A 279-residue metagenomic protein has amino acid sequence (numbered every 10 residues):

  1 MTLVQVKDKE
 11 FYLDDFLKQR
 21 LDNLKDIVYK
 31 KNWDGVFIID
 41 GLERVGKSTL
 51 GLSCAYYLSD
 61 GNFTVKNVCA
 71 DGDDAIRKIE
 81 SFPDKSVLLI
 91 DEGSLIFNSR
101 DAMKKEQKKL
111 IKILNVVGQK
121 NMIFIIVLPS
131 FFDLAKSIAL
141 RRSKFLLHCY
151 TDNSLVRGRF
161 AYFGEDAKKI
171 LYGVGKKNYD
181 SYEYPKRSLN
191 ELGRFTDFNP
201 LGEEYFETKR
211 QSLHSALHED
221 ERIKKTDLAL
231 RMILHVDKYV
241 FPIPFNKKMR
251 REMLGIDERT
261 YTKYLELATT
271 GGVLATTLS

Functional and structural regions predicted by a protein language model:
M1-V28: N-terminal pre-Walker A segment at the start of P-loop NTPase domains
V36-S59: Glycine-rich phosphate-binding P-loop
Y56-V68: Post-Walker A helix-loop "phosphate-sensing" segment adjacent to the P-loop in P-loop NTPases
V68-I126: Conserved nucleotide-sensing/catalytic segment adjacent to the nucleotide-binding pocket in NTP-handling enzymes
S137-R157: A short helix-turn-beta junction within AAA+ P-loop NTPase domains corresponding to the substrate/partner-engaging
D152-K224: Phosphate-binding and hydrolysis-coupling loops of NTP-dependent motor/remodeling domains
E221-P244, L265, T270-G272: Short, amphipathic alpha-helical "recognition" segments used to contact nucleic acids or chromatin
D257-T260: Short coil turns linking two alpha-helices in DNA-binding domains
